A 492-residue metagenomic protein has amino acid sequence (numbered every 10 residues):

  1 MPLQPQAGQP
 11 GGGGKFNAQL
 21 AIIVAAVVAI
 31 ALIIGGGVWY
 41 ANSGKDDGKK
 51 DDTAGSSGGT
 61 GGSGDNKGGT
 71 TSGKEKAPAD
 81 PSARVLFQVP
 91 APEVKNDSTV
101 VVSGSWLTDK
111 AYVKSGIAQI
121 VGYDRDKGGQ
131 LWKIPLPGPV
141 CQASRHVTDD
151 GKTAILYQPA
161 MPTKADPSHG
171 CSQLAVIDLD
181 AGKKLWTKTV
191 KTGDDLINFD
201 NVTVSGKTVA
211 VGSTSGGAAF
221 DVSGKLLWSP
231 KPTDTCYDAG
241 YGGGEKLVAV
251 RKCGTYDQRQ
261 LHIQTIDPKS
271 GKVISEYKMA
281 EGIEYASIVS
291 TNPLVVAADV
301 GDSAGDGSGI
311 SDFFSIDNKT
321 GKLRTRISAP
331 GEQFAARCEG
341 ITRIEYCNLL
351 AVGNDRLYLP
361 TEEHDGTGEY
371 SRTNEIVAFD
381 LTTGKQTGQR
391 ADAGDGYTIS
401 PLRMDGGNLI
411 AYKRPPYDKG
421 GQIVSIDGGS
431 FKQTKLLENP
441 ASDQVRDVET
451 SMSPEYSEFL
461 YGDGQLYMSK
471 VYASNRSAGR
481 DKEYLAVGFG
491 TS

Functional and structural regions predicted by a protein language model:
M1-L20: Intrinsically disordered, low-complexity Pro/Gly-rich regions
F16-L20, A41-N42, G48-A111, S115-Q142 (+6 more regions): Aromatic (tryptophan-biased) beta-strands that constitute blades/sheets of beta-rich domains
V94-L107, P137-G151, T189-V204, P232-E245 (+6 more regions): Repeated scaffold domains used in trafficking and secretory/extracellular systems, primarily beta-propellers
S103-G116, G151-H169, V202-G212, E245-Y256 (+5 more regions): Short beta-strand elements that form the blades of beta-propeller/WD-repeat-like and other beta-sheet-rich scaffold
A118-V121, P162-A175, S215-A218, Y256-Q264 (+4 more regions): Structural motif
Q130-Q173, V190: Blade-loop segments of beta-propeller domains
L226-G368, T373-F379: Acidic, serine/threonine- and glycine-rich low-complexity intrinsically disordered segments that serve as flexible
G340-A378, K385-T434: Loop/turn-rich, solvent-exposed surfaces of beta-rich toroidal or solenoidal domains
